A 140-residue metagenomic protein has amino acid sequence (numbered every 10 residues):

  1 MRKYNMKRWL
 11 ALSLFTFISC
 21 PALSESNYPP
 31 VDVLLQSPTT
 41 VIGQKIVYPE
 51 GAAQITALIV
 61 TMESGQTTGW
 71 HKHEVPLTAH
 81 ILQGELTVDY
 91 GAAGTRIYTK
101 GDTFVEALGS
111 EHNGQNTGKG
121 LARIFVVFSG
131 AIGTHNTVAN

Functional and structural regions predicted by a protein language model:
R2-N5, W9-S13, C20-T56, D89 (+2 more regions): A short, N-terminal "cap"/entry segment at the start of jelly-roll beta-barrel domains of the cupin/DSBH fold
G51-A53, G65-T78: A short beta-loop-beta micro-motif enriched in histidine and acidic residues
A52-A57, A93, G109, K119-A122: Extracytoplasmic
M62-E63, A92-G109: Short acidic-glycine-tyrosine-enriched beta hairpin
T67-G69, T87, F104, L108-Q115: Histidine-centered metal-chelating micro-motifs
H73-A92, D102: Glycine- and acidic-residue-biased ligand/ion/polar-headgroup-sensing regions
G109-T134: Ligand-binding loop in jelly-roll beta-barrel domains
